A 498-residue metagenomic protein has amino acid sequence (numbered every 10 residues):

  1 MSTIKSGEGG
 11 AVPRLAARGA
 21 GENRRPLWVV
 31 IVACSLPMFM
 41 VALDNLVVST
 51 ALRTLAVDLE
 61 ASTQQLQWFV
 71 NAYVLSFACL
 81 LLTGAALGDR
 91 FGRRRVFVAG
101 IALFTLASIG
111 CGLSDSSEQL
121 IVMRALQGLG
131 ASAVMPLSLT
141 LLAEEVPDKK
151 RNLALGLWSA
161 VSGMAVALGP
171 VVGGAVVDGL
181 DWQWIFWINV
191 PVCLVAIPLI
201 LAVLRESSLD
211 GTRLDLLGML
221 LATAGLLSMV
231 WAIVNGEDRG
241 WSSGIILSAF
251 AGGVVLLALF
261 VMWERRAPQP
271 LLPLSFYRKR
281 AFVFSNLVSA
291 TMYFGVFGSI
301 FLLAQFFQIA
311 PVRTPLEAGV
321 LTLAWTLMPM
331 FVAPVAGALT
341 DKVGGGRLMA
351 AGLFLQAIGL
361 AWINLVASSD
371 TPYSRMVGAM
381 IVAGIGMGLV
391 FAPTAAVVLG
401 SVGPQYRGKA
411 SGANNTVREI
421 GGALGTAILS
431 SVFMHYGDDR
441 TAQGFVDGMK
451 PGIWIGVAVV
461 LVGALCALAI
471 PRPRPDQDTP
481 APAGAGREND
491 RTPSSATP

Functional and structural regions predicted by a protein language model:
M1-P26, I470-P498: Intrinsic disorder in cytosolic terminal tails and internal cytosolic loops of multi-pass membrane transporters
S2-A202, F331-A336, T340-M349, F354-A357 (+3 more regions): Transmembrane-helix bundle of Major Facilitator Superfamily
T3, D178-S289, G295, R313-T314 (+3 more regions): Hydrophobic transmembrane-helix bundles of small-molecule transporters
V30-S76, D181, I245-A249, L256 (+4 more regions): Transmembrane core module of solute transporters
V32, D89-I101, E118, V122 (+3 more regions): C-terminal module of multi-pass small-molecule transporters
P37, L157-V161, L217, V288 (+1 more regions): Hydrophobic alpha-helical segments of secondary membrane carriers
A160, M164-L180, L227, W231 (+1 more regions): A gly/Pro-rich, aromatic-decorated transmembrane alpha-helix motif that marks the paired, flexible gating helices
